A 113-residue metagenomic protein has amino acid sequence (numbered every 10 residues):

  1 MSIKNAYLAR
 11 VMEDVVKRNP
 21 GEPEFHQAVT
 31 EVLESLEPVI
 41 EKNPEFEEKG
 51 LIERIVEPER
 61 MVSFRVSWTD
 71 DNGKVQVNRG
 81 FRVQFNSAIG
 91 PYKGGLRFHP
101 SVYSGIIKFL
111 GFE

Functional and structural regions predicted by a protein language model:
M1-E113: N-terminal ligand-binding/catalytic initiation module
